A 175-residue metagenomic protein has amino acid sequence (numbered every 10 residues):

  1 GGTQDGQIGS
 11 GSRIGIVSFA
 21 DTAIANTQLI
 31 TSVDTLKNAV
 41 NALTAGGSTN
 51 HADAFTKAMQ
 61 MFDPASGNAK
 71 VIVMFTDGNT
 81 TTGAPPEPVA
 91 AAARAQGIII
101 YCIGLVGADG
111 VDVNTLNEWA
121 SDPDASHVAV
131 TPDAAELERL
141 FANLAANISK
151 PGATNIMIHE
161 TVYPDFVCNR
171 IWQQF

Functional and structural regions predicted by a protein language model:
G1-Q28, V71-F75, Y101-G107: Von Willebrand factor
I8-S10, S66, K150-G152: Solvent-exposed loop and beta-edge segments used for protein-protein assembly and interaction
S12, Q96, G152-I156: Residues at beta-strand starts and edge strands
I24, T82, G110-V111, F166-C168: Residue-level signal for secondary-structure boundary sites
I30-S32: Flexible hinge/switch segments at interdomain interfaces of large molecular machines
D34-L36: Surface-exposed beta-strand-to-loop junctions that form interaction patches on eukaryotic regulatory domains
N38-Q60, G67-V71, F75-N147: VWA/integrin I-like adhesion module and closely mimicked acidic/polar interface patches used
S126-F175: C-terminal "exit" segments of structured domains
